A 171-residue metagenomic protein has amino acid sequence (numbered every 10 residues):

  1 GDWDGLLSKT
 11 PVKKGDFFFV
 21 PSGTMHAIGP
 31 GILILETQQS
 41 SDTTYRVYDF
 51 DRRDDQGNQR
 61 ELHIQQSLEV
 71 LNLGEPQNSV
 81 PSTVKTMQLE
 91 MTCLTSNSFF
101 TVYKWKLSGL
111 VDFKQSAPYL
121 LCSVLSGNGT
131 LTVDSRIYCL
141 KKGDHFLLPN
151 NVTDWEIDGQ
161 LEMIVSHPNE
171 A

Functional and structural regions predicted by a protein language model:
G1-N58: Contiguous mid-protein beta-loop-alpha structural module that forms a pocket-lining wall or clamp of enzyme active
L7-F19, V133-V152: Short acidic-glycine-tyrosine-enriched beta hairpin
K9-T10, F17-F18, H26, D112-K114 (+2 more regions): His/acidic/aromatic-lined binding-pocket segments of jelly-roll/cupin-type domains and related regulatory beta-sandwich
G23-T43, I137, K141, N150-A171: Ligand-binding loop in jelly-roll beta-barrel domains
G31, L107-D134: Glycine- and acidic-residue-biased ligand/ion/polar-headgroup-sensing regions
Y45-D112, S116: C-terminal amphipathic alpha-helical segment
Y103, D112-Q115, L131-V133, Y138-K141 (+1 more regions): Extended hydrophobic-aromatic, low-complexity segments
W105, G127, G143, M163: Hydrophobic, well-ordered secondary-structure elements that form the walls of internal hydrophobic environments
